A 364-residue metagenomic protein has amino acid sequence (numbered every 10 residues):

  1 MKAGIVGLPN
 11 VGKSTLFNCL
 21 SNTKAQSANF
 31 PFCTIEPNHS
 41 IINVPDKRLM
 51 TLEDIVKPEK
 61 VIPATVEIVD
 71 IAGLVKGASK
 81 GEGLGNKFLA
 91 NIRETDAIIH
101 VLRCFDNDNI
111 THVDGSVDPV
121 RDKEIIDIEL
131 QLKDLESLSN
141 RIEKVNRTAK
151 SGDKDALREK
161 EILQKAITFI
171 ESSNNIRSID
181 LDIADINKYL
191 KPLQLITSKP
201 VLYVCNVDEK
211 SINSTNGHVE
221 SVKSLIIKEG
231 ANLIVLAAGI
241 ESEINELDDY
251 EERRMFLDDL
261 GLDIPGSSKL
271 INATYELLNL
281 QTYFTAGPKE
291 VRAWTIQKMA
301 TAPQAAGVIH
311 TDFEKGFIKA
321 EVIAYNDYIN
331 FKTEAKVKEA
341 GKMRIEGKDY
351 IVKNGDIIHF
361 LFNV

Functional and structural regions predicted by a protein language model:
M1-T111, S139, V145: Conserved G1/Walker A P-loop phosphate-binding module
K2-V6, V11, F17, K144-I351 (+1 more regions): C-terminal-of-GTPase-core extension/linker across diverse P-loop GTPases
V6, F32, P37-S40, K47 (+16 more regions): Short capping/connector residues at structural and topological boundaries
N22, D54, A90, I128 (+2 more regions): Short, intrinsically disordered, mixed-charge
T23-P31, N38-S40, R48-T51, K80 (+11 more regions): Glycine-rich, flexible loop/turn motifs
F32, D46-L49, I62-I68, E82-T95 (+8 more regions): Amphipathic alpha-helical transducer elements in NTP-driven molecular machines
S40-P45, A72-E82, R93-K154, S172-D182 (+1 more regions): Conserved Switch II/interswitch segment of TRAFAC-class P-loop GTPases
